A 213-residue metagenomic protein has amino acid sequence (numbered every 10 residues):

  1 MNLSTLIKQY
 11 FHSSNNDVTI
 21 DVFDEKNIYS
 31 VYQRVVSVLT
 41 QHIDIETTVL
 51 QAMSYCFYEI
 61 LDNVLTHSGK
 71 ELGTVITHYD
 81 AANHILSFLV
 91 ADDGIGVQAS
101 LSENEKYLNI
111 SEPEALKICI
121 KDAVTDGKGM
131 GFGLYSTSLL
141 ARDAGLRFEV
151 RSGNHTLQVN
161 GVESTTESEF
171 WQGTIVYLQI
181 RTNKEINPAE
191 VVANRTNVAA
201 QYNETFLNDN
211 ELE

Functional and structural regions predicted by a protein language model:
M1-Y58, T66-L72, A81, P188-E213: Bergerat-fold GHKL ATPase/HATPase_c domain
N2-S14, L65-A189: Conserved beta-strand-loop-beta-strand hairpin that lines the nucleotide-binding pocket of ATP/GTP-utilizing enzymes
